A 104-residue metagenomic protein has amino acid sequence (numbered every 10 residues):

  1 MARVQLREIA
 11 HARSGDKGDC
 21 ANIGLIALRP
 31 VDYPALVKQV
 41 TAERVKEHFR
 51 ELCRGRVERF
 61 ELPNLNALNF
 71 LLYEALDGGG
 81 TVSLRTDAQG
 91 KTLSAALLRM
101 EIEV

Functional and structural regions predicted by a protein language model:
A2-V104: Metallocofactor- and cofactor-centric catalytic cores in central/energy metabolism, strongly enriched
